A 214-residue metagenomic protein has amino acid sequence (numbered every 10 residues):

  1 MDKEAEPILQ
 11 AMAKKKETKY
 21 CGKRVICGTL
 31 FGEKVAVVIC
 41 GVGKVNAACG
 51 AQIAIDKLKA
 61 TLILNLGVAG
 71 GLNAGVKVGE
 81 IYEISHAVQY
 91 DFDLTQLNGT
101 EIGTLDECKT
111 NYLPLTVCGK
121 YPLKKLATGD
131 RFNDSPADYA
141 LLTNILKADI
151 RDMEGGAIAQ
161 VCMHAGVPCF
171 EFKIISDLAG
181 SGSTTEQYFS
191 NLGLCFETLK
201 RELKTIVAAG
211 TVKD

Functional and structural regions predicted by a protein language model:
M1-M12: Short, conserved "active-site rim" segments that organize catalytic pockets and cofactor/ligand binding
K15: Nucleotide and nucleotide-moiety/phosphate-recognizing core
Y20-D214: Glycine-rich phosphate- or other oxyanion-binding loops that anchor nucleotides, phosphorylated ligands
